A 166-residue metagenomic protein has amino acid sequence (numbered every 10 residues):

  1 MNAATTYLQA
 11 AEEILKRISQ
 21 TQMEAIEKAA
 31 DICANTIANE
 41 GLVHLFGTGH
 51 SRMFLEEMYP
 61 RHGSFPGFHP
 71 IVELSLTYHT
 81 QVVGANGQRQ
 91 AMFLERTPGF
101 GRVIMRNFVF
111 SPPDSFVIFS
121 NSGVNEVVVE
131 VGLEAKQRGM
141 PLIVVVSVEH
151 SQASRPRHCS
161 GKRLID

Functional and structural regions predicted by a protein language model:
M1-Q20: Generic N-terminal amphipathic, Lys/Arg-enriched alpha-helix
N2, Q20-E24, M92-E95: Short, surface-exposed alpha-helical recognition segments that flank or form part of ligand/macromolecule-binding
Q9, E27, D31-A34, E130-L133: A broad detector of short, well-ordered amphipathic alpha-helices that serve as recognition/interaction surfaces
T21-N39, I104: A short, well-structured juxtamembrane/interface segment
A38, T48-D166: Glycine-rich phosphate-binding loops that contact phosphosugars or nucleotide phosphates
